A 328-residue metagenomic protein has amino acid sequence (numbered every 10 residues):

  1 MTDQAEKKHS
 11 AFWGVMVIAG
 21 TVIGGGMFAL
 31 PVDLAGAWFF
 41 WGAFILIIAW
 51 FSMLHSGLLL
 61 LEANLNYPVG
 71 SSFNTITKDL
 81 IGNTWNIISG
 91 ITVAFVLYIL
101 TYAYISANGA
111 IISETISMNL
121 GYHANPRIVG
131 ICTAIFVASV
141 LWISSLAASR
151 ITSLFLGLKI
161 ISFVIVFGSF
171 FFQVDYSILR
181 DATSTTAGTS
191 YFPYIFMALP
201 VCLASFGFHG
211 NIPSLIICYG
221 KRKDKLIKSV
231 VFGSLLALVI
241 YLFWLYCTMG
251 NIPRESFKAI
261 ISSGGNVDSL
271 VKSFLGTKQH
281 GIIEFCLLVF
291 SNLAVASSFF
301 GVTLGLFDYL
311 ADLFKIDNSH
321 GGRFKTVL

Functional and structural regions predicted by a protein language model:
M1-V32, L54-L58, G70, Y194 (+2 more regions): Membrane-interface "cap" regions at the ends of multi-pass membrane proteins
T2-A5, L120-T133, S153-D268: Helix-loop-helix junctions that connect adjacent transmembrane segments in multi-pass membrane transporters
E6-I18, G82-V96, G188-L199, G276-A294 (+1 more regions): Select transmembrane alpha-helical segments in multipass membrane proteins
V15-T21, I91, T115-S144, K159-F167 (+3 more regions): Transmembrane alpha-helical segments of multi-pass small-molecule transport proteins
P31-E62, N74: Extracellular loop-to-transmembrane helix junctions
A43-I45, N83-A94, H123-P126, K221-G233 (+1 more regions): Membrane-interface alpha-helices at helix entry/exit sites of multi-pass transporters
H55-L120, L288-D312: Hydrophobic transmembrane alpha-helices that form the core helical bundles of multi-pass secondary transporters
S71-N83, L235-V295: TM-loop-TM module centered on a large, flexible mid-protein loop between adjacent transmembrane helices in multi-pass
